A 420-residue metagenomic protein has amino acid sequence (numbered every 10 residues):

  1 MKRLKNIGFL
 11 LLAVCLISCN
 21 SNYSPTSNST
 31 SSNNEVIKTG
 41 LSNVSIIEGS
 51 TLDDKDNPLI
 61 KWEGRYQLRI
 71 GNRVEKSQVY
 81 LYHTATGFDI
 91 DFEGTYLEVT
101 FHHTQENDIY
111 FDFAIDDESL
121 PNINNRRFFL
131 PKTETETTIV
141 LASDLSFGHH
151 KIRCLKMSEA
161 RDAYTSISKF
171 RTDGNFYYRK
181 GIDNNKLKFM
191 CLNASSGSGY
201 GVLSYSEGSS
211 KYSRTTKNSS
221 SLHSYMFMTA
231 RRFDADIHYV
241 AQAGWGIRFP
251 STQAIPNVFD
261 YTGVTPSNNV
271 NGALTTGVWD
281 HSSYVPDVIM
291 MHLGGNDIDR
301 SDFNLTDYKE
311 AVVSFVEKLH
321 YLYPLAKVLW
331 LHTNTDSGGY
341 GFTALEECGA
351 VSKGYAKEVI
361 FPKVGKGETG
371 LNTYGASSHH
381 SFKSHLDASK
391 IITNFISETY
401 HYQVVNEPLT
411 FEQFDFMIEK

Functional and structural regions predicted by a protein language model:
M1-G8: Bacterial N-terminal signal peptides that target proteins for export
G8-S18: Bacterial N-terminal signal peptides
C19-N193, G197-N218, V404-K420: N-terminal secretory targeting modules
H83-A85, Y212-D302, D336-G341, G375 (+1 more regions): Conserved SGNH/GDSL esterase-like catalytic core that processes O-acyl groups on lipids and polysaccharides
K188-L192, G197, I237-A241, D287-H292 (+2 more regions): Structural recognition of the beta-strand scaffold that forms the well-ordered cores of secreted hydrolase catalytic
H223, F227, R231, E310-E317 (+4 more regions): Solvent-exposed, polar/charged alpha-helical surfaces in well-ordered, non-transmembrane soluble domains, broadly
M290-D297, V316-L345: Active-site segments of SGNH/GDSL-like serine hydrolases that catalyze O-acetyl group transfer/hydrolysis on lipids
N334-K420: Catalytic His-Asp segment of secreted/periplasmic serine-dependent ester chemistry enzymes
